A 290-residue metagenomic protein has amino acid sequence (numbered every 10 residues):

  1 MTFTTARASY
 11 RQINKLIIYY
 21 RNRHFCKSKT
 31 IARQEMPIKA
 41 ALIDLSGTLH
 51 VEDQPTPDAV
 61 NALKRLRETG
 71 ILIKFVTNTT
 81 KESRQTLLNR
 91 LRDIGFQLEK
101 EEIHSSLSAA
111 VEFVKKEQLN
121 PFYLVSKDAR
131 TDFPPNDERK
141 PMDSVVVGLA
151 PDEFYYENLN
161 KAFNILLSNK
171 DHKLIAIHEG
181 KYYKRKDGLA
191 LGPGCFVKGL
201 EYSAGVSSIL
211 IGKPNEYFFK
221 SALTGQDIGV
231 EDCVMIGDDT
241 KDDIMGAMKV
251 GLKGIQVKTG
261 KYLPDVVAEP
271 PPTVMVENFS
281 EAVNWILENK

Functional and structural regions predicted by a protein language model:
T2-R7, I13-I43: Non-catalytic pre-domain segments flanking phosphatase-related domains
R33-I43, H50-T69, E82-H104, S108-K290: Asp-based, Mg2+/Mn2+-dependent phosphohydrolase catalytic module
T79: Conserved phosphate/oxyanion-binding catalytic-loop motifs
